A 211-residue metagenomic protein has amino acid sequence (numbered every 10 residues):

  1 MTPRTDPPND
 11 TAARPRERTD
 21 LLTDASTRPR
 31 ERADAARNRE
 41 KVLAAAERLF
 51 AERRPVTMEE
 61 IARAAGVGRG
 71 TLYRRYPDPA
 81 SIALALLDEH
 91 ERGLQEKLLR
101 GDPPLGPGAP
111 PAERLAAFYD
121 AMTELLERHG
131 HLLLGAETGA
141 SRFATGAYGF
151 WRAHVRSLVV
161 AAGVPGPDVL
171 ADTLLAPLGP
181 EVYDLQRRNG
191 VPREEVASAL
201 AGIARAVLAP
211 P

Functional and structural regions predicted by a protein language model:
M1-A64, S81: Basic, helix-initiating cap at the start of DNA-binding domains
N38, L86, H90, L94 (+4 more regions): Hydrophobic/aromatic residues within well-ordered alpha-helical segments
V42, G68, D78-A83, L94: Short amphipathic alpha-helical segment with a characteristic S/N-K-E followed by hydrophobic residues
A45-E52, A85, L125, P177: Short amphipathic alpha-helical elements of helix-turn-helix/winged-helix folds
Y73-P77: Base-recognition residues in the alpha-helical recognition helix of bacterial helix-turn-helix
A83-H90, H129, L133: Alpha-helical DNA-contacting segments of helix-turn-helix folds
A85, E96-R128: Hydrophobic alpha-helical connector segments
L133-T145, G149-R152, V160-V207, P211: Hydrophobic/aromatic-rich alpha-helical bundle segments in the mid-to-C-terminal region
